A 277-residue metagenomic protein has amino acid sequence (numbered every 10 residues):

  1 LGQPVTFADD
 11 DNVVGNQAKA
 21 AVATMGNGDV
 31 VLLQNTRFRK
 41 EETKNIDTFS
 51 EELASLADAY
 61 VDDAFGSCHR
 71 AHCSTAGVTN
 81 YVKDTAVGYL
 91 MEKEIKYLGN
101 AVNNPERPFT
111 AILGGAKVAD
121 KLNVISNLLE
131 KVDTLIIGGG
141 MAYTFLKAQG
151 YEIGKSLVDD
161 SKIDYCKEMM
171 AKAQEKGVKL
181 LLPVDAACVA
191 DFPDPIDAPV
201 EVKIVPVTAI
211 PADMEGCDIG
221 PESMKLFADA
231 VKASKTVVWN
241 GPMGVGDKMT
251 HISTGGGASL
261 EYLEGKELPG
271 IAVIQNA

Functional and structural regions predicted by a protein language model:
L1-A277: Active-site loop-to-helix "anion-binding N-cap" substructures in soluble metabolic enzymes
